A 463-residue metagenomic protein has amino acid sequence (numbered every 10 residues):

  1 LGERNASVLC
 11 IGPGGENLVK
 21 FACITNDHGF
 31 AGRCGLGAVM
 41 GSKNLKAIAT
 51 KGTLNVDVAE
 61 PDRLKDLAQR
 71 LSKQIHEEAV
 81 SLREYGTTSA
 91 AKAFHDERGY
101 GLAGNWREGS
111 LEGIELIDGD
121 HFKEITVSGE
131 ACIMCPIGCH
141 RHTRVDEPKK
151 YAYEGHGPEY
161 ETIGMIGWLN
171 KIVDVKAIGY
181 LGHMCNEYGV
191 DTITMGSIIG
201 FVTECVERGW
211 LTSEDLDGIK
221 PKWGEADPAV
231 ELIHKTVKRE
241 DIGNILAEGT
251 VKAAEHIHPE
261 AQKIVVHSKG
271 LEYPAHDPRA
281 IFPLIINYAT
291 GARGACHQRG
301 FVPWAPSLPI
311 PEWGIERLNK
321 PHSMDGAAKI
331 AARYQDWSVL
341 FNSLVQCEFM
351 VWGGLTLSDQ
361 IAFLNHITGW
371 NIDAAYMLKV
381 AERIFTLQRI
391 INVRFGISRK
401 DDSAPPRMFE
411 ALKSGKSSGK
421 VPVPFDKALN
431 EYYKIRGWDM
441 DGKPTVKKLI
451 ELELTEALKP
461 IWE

Functional and structural regions predicted by a protein language model:
L1: Short, basic/hydrophobic alpha-helical segments
N5-E463: Extended C-terminal regions of large enzymes
